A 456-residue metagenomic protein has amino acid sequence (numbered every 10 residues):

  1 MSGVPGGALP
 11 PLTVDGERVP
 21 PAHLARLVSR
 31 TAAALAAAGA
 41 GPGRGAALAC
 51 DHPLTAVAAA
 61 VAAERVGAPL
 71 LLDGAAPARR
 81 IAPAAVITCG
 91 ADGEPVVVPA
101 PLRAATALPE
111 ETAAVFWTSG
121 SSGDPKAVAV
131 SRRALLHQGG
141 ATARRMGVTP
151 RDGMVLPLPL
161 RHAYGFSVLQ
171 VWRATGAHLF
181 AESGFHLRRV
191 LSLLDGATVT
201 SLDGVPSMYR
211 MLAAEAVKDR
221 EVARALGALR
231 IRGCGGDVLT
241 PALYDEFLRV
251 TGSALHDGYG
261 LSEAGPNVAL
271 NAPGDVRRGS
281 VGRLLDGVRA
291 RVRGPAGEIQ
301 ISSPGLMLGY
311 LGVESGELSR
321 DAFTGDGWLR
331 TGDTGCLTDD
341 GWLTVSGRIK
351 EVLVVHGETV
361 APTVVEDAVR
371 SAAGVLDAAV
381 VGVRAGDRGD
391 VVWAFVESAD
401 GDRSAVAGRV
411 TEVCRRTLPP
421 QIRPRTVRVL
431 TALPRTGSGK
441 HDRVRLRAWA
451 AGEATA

Functional and structural regions predicted by a protein language model:
V4-A8, A100-W117, D124, G147-G153: Conserved pre-ATP/AMP-binding loop-to-beta segment of ANL
R18-H23, A113-G140, N271: Conserved AMP-binding A3 loop
L24-A33, P109, A127-T149, P157-L158 (+1 more regions): Conserved structural elements of the adenylate-forming
H137-G153, R161-S201, E215-A216: Conserved AMP-binding/adenylation subdomain of ANL enzymes
V199-G204, A213-V276, R289-R291: Gly/Ser/Thr-rich phosphate-binding loop
L202, S303, T334-I422: AMP-binding/adenylate-forming catalytic core of the ANL superfamily
R283-G287, G294-A322, D326, E358-V360: Conserved ATP/PPi-binding loop(s) of AMP-dependent carboxylate-activating enzymes
L418-K440: AMP-binding/adenylate-forming catalytic domain of the ANL superfamily
